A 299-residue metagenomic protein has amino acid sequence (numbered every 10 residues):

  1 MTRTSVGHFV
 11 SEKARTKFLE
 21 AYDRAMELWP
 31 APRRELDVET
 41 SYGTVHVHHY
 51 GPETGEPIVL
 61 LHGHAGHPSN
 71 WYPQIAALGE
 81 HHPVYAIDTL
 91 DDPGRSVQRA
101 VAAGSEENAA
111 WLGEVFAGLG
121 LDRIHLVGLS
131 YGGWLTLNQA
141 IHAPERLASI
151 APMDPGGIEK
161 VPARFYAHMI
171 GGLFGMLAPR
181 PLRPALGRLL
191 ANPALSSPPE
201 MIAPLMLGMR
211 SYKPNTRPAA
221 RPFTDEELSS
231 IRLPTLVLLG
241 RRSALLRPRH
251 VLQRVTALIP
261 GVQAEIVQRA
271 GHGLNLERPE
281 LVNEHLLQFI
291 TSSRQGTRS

Functional and structural regions predicted by a protein language model:
M1-E56, H81-H82, L121-D122, L287 (+1 more regions): Alpha/beta-hydrolase fold catalytic core
G43-G94: Conserved HGGG/HGGXW glycine-rich cap/lid loop of the alpha/beta-hydrolase fold
A76, L236-A270: Conserved loop-alpha-helix segment in the C-terminal half of the alpha/beta-hydrolase fold that carries the catalytic
Y85-V127, E284: Active-site loop/oxyanion-hole signature of alpha/beta-hydrolase fold enzymes
G128, G132, T136: Gly/Ala-rich beta-loop-alpha elbow adjacent to hydrolase catalytic centers
L137-I141, L147-L177: Flexible "cap/lid" loop of the alpha/beta hydrolase fold
V161-Y166, M176-T235: Conserved alpha/beta-hydrolase catalytic His-Asp/Glu region
V262-S299: Catalytic active-site module of serine/aspartate enzymes centered on a nucleophile-bearing elbow/loop
